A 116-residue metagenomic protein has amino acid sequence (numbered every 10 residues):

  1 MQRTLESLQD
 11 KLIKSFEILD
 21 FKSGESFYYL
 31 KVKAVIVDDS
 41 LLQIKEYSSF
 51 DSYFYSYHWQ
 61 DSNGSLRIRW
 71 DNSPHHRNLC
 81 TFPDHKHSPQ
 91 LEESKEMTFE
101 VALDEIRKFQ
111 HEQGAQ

Functional and structural regions predicted by a protein language model:
M1-Q43, S48-F50: Negatively charged, low-complexity tracts enriched in Asp/Glu with abundant Ser/Thr
Q9, S48-S52, N63, E92 (+1 more regions): Short linear sequence motifs
L42-S48, S52-N72: Short, conserved beta-strand/beta-arch hydrophobic-aromatic motifs that form part of recognition grooves or interface
R67-E92: Histidine-centered catalytic/metal-coordination loop motif
P89-Q116: Well-ordered alpha/beta subsegment
